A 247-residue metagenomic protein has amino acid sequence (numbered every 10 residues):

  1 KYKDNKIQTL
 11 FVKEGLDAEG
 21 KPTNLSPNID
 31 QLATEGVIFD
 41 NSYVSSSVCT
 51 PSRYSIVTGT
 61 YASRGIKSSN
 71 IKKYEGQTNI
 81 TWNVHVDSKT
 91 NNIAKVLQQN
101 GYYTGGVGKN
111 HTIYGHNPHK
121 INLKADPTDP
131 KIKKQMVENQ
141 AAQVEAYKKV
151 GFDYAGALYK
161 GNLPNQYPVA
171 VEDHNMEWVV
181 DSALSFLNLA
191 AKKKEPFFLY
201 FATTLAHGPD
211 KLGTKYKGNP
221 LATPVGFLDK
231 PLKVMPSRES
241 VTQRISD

Functional and structural regions predicted by a protein language model:
K1-N24, Q31, I132-D247: Active-site-proximal cap/lid insertion segments
K1-N92, V96-G106, G115-H116, F152 (+1 more regions): Active-site segment of extracytoplasmic enzymes that catalyze sulfate/phosphate-ester chemistry
N28-I29, G76-Q77, A125-P130, A170-E172: N-terminal start-of-chain detector that recognizes signal peptides and the immediate post-cleavage beginning
S55-T58, H119-P130, K134, V150: Short low-complexity, flexible loop/linker segments enriched in glycine and/or proline with clustered acidic
T60-Y61, K67, K124-D126, L212: Short alpha-helix boundary/capping motifs
K109: Active-site glycine-centered loops adjacent to acidic/histidine catalytic or metal-binding residues that shape
T112: Short active-site segment of divalent metal-dependent hydrolases/proteases that encodes the spacing between
